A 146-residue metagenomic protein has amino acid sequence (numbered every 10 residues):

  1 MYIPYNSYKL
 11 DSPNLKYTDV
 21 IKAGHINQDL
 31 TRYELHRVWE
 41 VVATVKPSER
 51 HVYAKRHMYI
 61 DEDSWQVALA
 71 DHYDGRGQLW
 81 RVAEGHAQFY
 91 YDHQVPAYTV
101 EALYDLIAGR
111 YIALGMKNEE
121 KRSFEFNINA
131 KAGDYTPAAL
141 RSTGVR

Functional and structural regions predicted by a protein language model:
M1-R37, S48, A130-R146: Flexible, processing/modification-adjacent segments and terminal tails in exported/periplasmic/extracellular proteins
I26, E34-I128: Gly/Pro-enriched, hydrophobic low-complexity segments that function as extracytoplasmic propeptides/linkers
